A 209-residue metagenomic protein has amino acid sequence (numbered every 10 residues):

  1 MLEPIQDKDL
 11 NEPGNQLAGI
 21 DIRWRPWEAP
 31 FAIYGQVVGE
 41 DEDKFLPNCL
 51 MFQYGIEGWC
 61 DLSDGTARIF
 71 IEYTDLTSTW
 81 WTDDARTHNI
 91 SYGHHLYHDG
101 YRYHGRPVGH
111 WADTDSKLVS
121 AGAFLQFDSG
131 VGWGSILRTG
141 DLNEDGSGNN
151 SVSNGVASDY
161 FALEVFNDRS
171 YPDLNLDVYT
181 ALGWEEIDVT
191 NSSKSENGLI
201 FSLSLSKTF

Functional and structural regions predicted by a protein language model:
M1-F209: Exposed, low-structure sequence patches enriched in small/polar residues
